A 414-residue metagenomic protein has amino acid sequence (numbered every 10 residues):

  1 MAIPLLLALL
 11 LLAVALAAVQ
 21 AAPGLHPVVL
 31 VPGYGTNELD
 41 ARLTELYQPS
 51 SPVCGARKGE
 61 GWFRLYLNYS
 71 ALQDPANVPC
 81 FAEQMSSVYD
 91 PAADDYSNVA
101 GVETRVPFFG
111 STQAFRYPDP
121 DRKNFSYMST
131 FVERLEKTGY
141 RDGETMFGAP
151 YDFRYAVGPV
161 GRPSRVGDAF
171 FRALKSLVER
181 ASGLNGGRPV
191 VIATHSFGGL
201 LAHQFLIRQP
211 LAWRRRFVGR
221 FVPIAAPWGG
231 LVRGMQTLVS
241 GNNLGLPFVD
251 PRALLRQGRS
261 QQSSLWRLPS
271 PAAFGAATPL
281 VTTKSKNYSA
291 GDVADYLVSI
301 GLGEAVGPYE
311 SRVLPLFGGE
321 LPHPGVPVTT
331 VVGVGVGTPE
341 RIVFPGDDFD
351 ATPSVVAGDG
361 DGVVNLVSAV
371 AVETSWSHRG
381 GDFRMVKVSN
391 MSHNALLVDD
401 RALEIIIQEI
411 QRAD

Functional and structural regions predicted by a protein language model:
A2-A193, F197-R267, F274-N287, G335-G337 (+2 more regions): N-terminal non-catalytic accessory region
S260-D347: Glycine-rich, aromatic-lined ligand/substrate-binding cores of catalytic and carbohydrate-binding domains
